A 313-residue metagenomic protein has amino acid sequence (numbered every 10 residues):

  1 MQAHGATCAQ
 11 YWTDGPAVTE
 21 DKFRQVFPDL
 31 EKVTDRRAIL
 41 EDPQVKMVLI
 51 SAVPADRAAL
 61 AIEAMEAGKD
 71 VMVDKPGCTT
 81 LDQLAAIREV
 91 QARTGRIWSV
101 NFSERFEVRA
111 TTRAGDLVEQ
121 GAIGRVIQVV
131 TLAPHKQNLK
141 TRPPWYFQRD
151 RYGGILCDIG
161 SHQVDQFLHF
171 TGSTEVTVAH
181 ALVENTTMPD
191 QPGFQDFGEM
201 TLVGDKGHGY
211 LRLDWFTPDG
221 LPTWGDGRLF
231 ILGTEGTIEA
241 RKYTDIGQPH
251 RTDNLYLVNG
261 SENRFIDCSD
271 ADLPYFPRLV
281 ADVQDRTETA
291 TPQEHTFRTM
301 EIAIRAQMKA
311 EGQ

Functional and structural regions predicted by a protein language model:
M1-F27: N-terminal Rossmann-like dinucleotide-binding module
D14-P16, F265-P277: Active-site loop of classical SDR/Rossmann-like NAD(P)-dependent oxidoreductases, centered on the catalytic Tyr-X3-Lys
F27-V90: Beta-loop-alpha module in the N-terminal Rossmann-like domain of NAD(P)-dependent dehydrogenases, especially those
M47-L49, R278-Q313: C-terminal helix-rich "cap/oligomerization" subdomain common to oxidoreductases
A55, C78-L139: A contiguous active-site-proximal alpha/beta segment in oxidoreductase catalytic domains
V73, W98-V100, A240: Hydrophobic residues in well-ordered beta-strands that form the structural core
N101-R105, Q120-T141, I155, I159-Q163 (+2 more regions): NAD(P)-dependent dehydrogenases' Rossmann-like dinucleotide-binding region
D165-I246, F276-D285: Contiguous beta-strand/loop segments that form the cofactor/metal-binding neighborhood of enzyme cores
